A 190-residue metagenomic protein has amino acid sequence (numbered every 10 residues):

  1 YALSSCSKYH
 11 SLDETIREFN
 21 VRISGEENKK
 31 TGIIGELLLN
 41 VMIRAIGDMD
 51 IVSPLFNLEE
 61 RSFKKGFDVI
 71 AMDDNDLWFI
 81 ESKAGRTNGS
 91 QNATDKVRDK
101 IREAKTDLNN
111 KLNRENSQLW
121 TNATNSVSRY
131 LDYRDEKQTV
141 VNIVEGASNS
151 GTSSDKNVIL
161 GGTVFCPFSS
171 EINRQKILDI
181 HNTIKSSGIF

Functional and structural regions predicted by a protein language model:
Y1-I33, L37: Interdomain/boundary linker segments immediately adjacent to catalytic/signaling cores
L37-I46: Amphipathic alpha-helical segments that form well-ordered structural scaffolds and often line/cohere around active
I43, V69-A71, W78-A84: Conserved catalytic cores of phosphodiester-cleaving nucleases, focusing on short active-site segments
I46-S62: A short acidic/basic microdomain associated with nuclease active sites
M49-D50, T87-G89, E103-A104, S187-F190: Charged, terminal alpha-helix-loop-beta segments that serve as non-catalytic nucleic-acid engagement and/or assembly
G66: Cys/His-clustered metal-coordination modules, chiefly Zn-binding fingers
A84-F165: Catalytic cores of nucleic-acid endonucleases
I177-F190: Extended, charged low-complexity segments that frequently continue into or abut oligomerization scaffolds
